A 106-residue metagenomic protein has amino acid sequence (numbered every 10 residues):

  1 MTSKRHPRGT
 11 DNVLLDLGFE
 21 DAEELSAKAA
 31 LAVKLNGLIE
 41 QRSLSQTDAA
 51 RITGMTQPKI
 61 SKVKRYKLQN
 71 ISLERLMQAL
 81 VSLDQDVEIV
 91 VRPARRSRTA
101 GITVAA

Functional and structural regions predicted by a protein language model:
M1-V33, A94-A105: N-terminal flexible/basic segments that precede or flank functional cores
L15, E40, R51, V81: Short polybasic/polar patches that bind polyanions
L31-D48: Short basic helix-loop element that most often maps to the first helix and adjoining turn of HTH DNA-binding modules
S43-S61: Short alpha-helical DNA-recognition segment
Q57, L68, S97-R98: Short secondary-structure boundary/hinge segments and terminal tails
K64: DNA major-groove recognition helix of helix-turn-helix
K67-L73: Short, solvent-exposed alpha-helical "recognition" segments
L73-I89: DNA major-groove recognition helix of helix-turn-helix/homeodomain DNA-binding modules
